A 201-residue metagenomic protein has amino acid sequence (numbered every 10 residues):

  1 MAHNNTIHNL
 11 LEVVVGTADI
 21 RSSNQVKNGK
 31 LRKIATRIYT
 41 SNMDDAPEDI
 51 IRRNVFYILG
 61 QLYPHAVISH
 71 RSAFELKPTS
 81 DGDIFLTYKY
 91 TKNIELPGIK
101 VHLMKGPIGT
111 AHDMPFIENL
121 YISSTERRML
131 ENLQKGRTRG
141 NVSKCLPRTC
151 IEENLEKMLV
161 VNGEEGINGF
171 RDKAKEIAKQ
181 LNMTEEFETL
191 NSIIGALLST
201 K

Functional and structural regions predicted by a protein language model:
M1-H3, T200-K201: Intrinsically disordered, low-complexity and often Lys/Arg-enriched segments
A2-E118: Short gly/ser-rich loop at a beta-strand->alpha-helix junction or flexible surface loop bordering the NTP-binding
G109-K201: Hydrophobic alpha-helical interaction segments
